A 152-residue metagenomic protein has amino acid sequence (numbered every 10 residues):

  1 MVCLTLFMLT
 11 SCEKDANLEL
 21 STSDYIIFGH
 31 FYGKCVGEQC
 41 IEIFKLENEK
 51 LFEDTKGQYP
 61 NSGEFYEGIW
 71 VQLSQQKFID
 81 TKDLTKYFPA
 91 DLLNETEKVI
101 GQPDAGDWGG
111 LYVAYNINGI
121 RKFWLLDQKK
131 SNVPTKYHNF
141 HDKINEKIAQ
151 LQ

Functional and structural regions predicted by a protein language model:
M1-C3: Sec-dependent signal peptide recognition, specifically the positively charged N-region followed immediately by
M8-S11: C-terminal motif of bacterial Sec signal peptides marking the signal peptidase cleavage site
K14-V36, F88-Q152: Short, well-ordered, aromatic-rich surface patches in folded extracellular/luminal domains
Y32-N61: Post-signal-peptide N-terminal segment of Sec-exported extracytoplasmic proteins
I41, G68, I120-F123: Short, mixed charged/polar active-site loops that provide acid/base catalysis or chelate metal/phosphate cofactors
L46-N48, L73-K82, Y115-R121: A short, structured loop/turn motif at beta-sheet edges
D54-L93: A short-motif feature that recognizes glycine-rich, charge-decorated loops that bind or process nucleotide phosphates
